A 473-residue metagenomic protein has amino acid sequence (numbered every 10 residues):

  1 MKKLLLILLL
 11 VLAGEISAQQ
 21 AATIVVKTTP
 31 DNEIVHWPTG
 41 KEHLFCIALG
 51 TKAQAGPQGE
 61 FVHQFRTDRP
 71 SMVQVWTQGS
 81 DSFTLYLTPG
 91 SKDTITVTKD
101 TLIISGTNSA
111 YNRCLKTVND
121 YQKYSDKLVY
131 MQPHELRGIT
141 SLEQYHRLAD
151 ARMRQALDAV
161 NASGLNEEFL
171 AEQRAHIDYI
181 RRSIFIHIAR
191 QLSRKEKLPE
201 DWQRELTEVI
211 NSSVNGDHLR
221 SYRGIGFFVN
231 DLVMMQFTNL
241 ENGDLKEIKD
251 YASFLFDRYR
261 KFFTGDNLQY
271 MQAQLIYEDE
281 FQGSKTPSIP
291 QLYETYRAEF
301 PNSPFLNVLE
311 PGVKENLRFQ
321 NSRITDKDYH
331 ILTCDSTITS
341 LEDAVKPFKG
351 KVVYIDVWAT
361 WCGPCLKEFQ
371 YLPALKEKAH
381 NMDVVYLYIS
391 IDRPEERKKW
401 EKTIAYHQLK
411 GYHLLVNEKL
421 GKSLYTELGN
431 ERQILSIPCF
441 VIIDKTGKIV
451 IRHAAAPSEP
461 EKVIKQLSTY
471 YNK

Functional and structural regions predicted by a protein language model:
M1-T23, Y470: Bacterial Sec-dependent N-terminal signal peptides
Q19-E172, H176, S183-H187: A non-transmembrane, solvent-exposed segment enriched in polar/low-complexity residues
A175, Y179-L240: Extended amphipathic alpha-helical segments with heptad-repeat/coiled-coil character used for oligomerization, fusion
R194-I210, E247-D257, P287-R297, T337: Alpha-helical repeat scaffolds
Y270-K351, E377, K402-A405: N-proximal helix/coil linker or "cap" segments that precede and/or mark the start of modular domains
V357-A374, I391: Conserved redox-active cysteine motifs that mediate thiol-disulfide chemistry, especially di-cysteine Cys-X(1-2)-Cys
E401-I437, K445: Short, internal strand/loop/helix patches that form the active-site neighborhood or redox-interaction surface
V441-K473: Thiol-/selenol-based redox modules, centered on thioredoxin-like and closely related oxidoreductase domains
